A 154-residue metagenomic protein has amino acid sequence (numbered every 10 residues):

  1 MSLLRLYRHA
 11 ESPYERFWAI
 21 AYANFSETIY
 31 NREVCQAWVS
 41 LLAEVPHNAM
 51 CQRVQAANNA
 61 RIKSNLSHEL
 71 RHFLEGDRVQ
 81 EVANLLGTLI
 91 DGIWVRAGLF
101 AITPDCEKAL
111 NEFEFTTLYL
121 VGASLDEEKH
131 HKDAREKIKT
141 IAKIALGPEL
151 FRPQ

Functional and structural regions predicted by a protein language model:
M1-S2, A10, H131-E136: Small/polar-rich, solvent-exposed N-terminal microdomains that initiate assembly or binding
L3, W38-L42: Generic hydrophobic alpha-helical segments
L3, Y7, P46-A49, L70 (+2 more regions): Short amphipathic alpha-helical interaction patches enriched in hydrophobic/aromatic residues with interspersed Lys/Arg
L3-V34, A83-L86, L110: Hydrophobic alpha-helical connector segments
E27-Y30, S40, H47, L86-C106 (+1 more regions): Amphipathic C-terminal alpha-helical segment
Y30-V39, H47-L74, E81-N84, N111 (+1 more regions): Amphipathic alpha-helical packing segments from all-alpha helical-bundle domains
K63-S64, L99-Q154: C-terminal peripheral helix-coil segments that are non-catalytic and often amphipathic
